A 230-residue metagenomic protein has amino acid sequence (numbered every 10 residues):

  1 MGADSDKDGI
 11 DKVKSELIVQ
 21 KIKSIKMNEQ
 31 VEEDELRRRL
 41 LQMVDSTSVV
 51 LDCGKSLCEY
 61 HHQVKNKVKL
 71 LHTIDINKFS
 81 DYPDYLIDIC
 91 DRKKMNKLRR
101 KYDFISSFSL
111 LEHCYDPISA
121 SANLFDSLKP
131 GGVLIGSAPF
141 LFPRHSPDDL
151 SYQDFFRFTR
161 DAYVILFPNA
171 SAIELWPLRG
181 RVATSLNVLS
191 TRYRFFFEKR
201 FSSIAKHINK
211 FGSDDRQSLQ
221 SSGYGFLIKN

Functional and structural regions predicted by a protein language model:
G2-D45: Class I SAM-dependent methyltransferase Rossmann-like catalytic core, especially the SAM/SAH-binding loop
G9-K14, Q30-L36, S48-V50, V68 (+3 more regions): A broad, low-specificity signal for short, low-complexity segments enriched in glycine/proline and polar/charged
I10-K21, V50-K55, D161-W176: Short N-terminal helix-initiation segments at or just after the protein's N-terminus
S15, E29-L40, L57, H61 (+4 more regions): A structural signal for well-ordered alpha-helical scaffolds and beta->alpha junctions
S24-N28, E112, R216: Short, surface-exposed alpha-helical recognition segments that flank or form part of ligand/macromolecule-binding
V31-D34, C53-G54, I87-D88, I208-K210: Short gly/ser/thr-rich secondary-structure transition/capping motifs
R39-S146, Y152, R160-V164, F226-I228: Conserved SAM-binding loop
Y115-F125, V133-N230: S-adenosyl-L-methionine-dependent methyltransferase catalytic module, highlighting the catalytic core
